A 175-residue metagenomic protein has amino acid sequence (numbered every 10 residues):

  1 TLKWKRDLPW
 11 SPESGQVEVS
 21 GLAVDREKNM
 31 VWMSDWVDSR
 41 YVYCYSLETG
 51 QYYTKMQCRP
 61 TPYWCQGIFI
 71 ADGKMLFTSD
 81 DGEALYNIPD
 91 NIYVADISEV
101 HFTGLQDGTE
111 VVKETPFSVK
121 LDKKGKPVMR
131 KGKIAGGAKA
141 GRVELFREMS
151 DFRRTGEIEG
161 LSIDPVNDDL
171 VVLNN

Functional and structural regions predicted by a protein language model:
T1, S46-G50, S98: Short loop/turn segments that connect beta-strands within beta-propeller blades
R6-V17, M56-T61, E148-R154: Surface loop/turn motifs at the tips and blade-to-blade linkers of beta-strand repeat domains
E13-V24, T61-F69, T155-S162: Repeated scaffold domains used in trafficking and secretory/extracellular systems, primarily beta-propellers
E27-N29, D72-K74, V166-D168: Short coil/turn segments that connect the beta-strands within blades of beta-propeller domains
M30, V37-D72: Short helix-loop boundary/capping segments
V31-V37, F77-L85, V172-N175: Conserved beta-strand positions in repeat-built beta-propeller and related beta-rich domains
S39-C44, A84-T115, G125-P127, N175: Structural motif
T61, E110-P165: Conserved blade-ending motifs and adjacent loop-strand segments that build the rim/top face of beta-propeller domains
